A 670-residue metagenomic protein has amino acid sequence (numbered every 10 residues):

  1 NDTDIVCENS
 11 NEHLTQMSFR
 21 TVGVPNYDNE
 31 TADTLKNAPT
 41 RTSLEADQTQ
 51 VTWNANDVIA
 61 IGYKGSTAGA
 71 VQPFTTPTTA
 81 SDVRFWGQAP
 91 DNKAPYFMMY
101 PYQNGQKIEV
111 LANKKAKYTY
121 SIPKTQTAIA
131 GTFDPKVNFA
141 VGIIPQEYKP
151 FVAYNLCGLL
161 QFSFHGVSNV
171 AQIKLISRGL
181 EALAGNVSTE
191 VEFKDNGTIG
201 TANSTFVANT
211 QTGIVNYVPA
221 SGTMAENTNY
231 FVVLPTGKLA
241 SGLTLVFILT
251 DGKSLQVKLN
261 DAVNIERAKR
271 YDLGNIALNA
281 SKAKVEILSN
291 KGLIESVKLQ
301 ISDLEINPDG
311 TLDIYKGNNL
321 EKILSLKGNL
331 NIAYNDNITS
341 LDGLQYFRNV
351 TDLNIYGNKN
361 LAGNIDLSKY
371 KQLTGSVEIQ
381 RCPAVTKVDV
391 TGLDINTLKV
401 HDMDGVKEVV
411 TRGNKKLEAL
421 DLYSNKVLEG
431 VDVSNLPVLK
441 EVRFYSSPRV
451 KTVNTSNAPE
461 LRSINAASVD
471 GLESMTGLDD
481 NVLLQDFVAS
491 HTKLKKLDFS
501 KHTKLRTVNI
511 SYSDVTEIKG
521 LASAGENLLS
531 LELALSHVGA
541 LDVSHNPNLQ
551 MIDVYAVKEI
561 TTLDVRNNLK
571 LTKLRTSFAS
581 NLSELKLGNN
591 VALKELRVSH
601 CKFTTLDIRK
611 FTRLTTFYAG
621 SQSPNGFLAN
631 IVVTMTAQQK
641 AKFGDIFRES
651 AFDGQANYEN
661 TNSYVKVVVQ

Functional and structural regions predicted by a protein language model:
N1-K282, Y346, G357, R381 (+11 more regions): Sec-type signal peptide cleavage vicinity
A55, S177, K440, L529 (+2 more regions): A composition-driven surface/loop motif
I276-K359, I365, K369-Q372, R381-P383 (+11 more regions): N-terminal capping/linker segments that flank leucine-rich repeat
G310-K322, T339-Y346, A362-K369, T386-T391 (+12 more regions): Short, T/G/N/S-enriched strand-turn elements that build extracellular solenoid repeat scaffolds
L326-K327, I338, V350, L361-A362 (+25 more regions): Conserved hydrophobic position(s) of the canonical leucine-rich repeat
G328-I332, L353-I355, S376-V377, V388 (+16 more regions): Conserved hydrophobic beta-strand positions in leucine-rich repeat
A333, Y356, S368, Q380 (+21 more regions): Feature marks extracellular polysaccharide-active and adherence modules
L353, L398, L420, E441 (+10 more regions): Non-core capping and flanking segments associated with repeat-based/extracellular domains
